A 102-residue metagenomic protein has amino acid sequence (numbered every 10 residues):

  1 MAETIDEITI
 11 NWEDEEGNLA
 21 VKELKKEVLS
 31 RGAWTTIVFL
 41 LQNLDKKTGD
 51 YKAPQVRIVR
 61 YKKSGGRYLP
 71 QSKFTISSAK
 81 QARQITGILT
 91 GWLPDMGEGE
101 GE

Functional and structural regions predicted by a protein language model:
M1-R83, G87-E102: Positively charged, low-complexity terminal tracts and the immediately adjacent first secondary-structure elements
